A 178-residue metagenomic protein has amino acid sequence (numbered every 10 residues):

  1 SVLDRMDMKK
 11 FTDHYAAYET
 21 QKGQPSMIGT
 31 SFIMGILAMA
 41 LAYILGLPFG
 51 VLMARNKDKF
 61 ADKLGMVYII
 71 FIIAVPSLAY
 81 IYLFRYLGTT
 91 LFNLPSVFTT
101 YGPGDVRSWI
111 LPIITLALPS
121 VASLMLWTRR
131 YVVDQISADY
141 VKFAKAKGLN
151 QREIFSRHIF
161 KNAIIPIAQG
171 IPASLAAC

Functional and structural regions predicted by a protein language model:
S1-Y43: An internal, D/E-rich "acidic patch" concept
I28, F32-I33, A38-A61, S77 (+2 more regions): Alpha-helical transmembrane segments of integral membrane proteins, especially multi-pass inner/plasma-membrane
L64-Y68: Membrane-interface segments at loop-to-transmembrane junctions
I72-Y80: A hydrophobic, multi-pass inner-membrane permease signature
L83-F84, S156: Short hydrophobic alpha-helical segments that form membrane-spanning helices or hydrophobic packing faces of helical
F84-R85, S120: Juxtamembrane/membrane-water interface recognition
Y86-V97: Peri-membrane helix termini and adjoining interfacial loops of integral membrane proteins
